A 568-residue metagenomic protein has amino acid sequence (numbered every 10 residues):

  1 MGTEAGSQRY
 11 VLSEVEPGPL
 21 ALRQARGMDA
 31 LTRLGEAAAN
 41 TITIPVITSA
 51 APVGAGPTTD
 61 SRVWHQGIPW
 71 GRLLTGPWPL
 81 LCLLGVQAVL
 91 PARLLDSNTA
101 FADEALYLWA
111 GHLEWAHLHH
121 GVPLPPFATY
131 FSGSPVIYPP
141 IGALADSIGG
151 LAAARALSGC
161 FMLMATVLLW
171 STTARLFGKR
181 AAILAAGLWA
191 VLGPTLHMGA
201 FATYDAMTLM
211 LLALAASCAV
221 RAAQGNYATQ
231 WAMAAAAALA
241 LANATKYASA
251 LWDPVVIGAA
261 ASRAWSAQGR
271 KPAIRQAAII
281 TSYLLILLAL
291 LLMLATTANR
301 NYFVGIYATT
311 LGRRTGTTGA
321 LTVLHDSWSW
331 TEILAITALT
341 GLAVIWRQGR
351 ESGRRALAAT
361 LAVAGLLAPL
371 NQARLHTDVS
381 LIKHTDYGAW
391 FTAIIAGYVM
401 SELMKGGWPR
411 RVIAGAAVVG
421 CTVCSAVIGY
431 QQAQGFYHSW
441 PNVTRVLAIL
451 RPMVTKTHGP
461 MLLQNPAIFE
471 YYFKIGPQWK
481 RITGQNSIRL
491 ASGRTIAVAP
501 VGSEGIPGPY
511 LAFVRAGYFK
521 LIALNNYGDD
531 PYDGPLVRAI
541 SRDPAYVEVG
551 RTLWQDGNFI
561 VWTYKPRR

Functional and structural regions predicted by a protein language model:
M1, A38-P91, R275-Y283: Start-transfer (signal-anchor) and selected internal transmembrane alpha helices of multi-pass inner/ER membrane
F101, S158, P194, A200-T208: Short acidic/glycine- and proline-prone juxtamembrane loop motifs at membrane-interface regions of multi-pass membrane
L176-R180, A215-A232, A242: Membrane-interface transmembrane helices that cradle and orient dolichyl/undecaprenyl
M198-G199, D205-T208, L251, L375-W408: Hydrophobic/aromatic-rich transmembrane helices and adjacent perimembrane loops
T245, S249-A250, R374, V399-M404 (+3 more regions): Transmembrane alpha-helical segments
D253-R350, A368-K383: Transmembrane-lumen/periplasm boundary regions of multi-pass, lipid-linked membrane glycan transferases
T281-L285, G349-L357, G365, I394 (+1 more regions): Signature aromatic-anchored transmembrane alpha helix within multi-pass, membrane-resident enzymes that catalyze glycan
F436-W440, L450-R494, L511, R515-P531 (+1 more regions): Short periplasmic/luminal acceptor-recognition loop of GT-C membrane glycosyltransferases, typified by
